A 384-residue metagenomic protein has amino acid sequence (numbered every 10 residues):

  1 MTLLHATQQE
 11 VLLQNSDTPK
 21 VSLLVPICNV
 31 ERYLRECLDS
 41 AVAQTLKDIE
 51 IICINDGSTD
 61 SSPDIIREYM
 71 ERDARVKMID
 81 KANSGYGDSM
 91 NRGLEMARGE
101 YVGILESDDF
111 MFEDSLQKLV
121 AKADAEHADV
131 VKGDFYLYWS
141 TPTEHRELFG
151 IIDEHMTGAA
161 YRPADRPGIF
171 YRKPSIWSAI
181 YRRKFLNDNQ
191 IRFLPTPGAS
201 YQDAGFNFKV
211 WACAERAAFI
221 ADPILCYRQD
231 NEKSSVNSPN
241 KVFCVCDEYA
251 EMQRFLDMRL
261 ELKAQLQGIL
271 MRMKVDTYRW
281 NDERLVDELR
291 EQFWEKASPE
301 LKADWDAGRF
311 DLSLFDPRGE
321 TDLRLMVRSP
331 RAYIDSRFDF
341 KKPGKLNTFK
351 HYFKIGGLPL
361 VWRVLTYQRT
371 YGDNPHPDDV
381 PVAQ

Functional and structural regions predicted by a protein language model:
M1-V42: N-proximal low-complexity "stem/linker" segments adjacent to membrane-targeting elements
P19-S22, E50, G205: Cell-envelope/extracellular polymer assembly enzymes that use nucleotide-activated donors
R35, D60-E68, R75, D80 (+2 more regions): Acidic helix N-cap motif at the loop->helix transition within catalytic regions of sugar-transfer enzymes
N55-D64, S84, E106: A conserved acidic beta->alpha catalytic loop
Y86, M90, S107-I220, L225-N240: Donor-binding/catalytic cores of nucleotide-activated saccharide and glycerol-phosphate transferases/polymerases
V102: Short aromatic/hydrophobic "clamp" motif used to bind/position activated sugar donors
D222-N231, V236-A264, G268, Y278-A307: Catalytic core of nucleotide-sugar-dependent glycosyltransferases
R284-Q384: Membrane-interface aromatic/basic loop that binds lipid-linked glycans or pyrophosphate carriers, typified by
